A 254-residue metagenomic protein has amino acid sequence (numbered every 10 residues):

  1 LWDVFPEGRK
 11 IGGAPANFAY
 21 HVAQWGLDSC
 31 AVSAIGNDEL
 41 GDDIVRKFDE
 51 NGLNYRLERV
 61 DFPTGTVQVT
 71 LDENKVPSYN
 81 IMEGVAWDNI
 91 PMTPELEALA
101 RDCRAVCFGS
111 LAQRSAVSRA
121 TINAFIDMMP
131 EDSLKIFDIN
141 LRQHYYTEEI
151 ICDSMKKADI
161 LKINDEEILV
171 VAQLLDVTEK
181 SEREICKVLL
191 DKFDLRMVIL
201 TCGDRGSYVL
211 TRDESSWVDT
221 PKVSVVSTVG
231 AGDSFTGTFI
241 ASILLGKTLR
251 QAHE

Functional and structural regions predicted by a protein language model:
L1-P6: Positively charged, low-complexity intrinsically disordered leader regions
E7-P15, S33-G36, E58-D61, V229-G230: Active-site nucleophile and cofactor-binding loops and adjacent substrate-binding regions of central metabolic enzymes
N17-D28, A241-G246: Alpha-helix C-terminal capping segments
V22, N164, G232: Short, conserved phosphate/pyrophosphate- and ester-handling motifs at nucleotide-, phospho-/glycolipid
D28-S110, E131: Conserved N-terminal subdomain of the carbohydrate kinase-like
A105, G109-V188, R205-S207: Conserved beta-alpha-beta core of the PfkB/ribokinase-like small-molecule kinase fold
L175, E179-E254: Conserved phosphate-binding/catalytic region of the ribokinase-like
